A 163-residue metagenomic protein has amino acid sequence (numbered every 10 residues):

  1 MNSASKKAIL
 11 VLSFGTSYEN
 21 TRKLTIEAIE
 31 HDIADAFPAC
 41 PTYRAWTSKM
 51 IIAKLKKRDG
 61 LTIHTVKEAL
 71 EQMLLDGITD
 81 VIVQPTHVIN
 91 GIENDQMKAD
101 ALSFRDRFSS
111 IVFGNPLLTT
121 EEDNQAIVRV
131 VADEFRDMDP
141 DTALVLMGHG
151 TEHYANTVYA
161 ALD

Functional and structural regions predicted by a protein language model:
M1-D163: Active-site-proximal alpha-helix that buttresses catalytic centers in soluble enzyme cores
